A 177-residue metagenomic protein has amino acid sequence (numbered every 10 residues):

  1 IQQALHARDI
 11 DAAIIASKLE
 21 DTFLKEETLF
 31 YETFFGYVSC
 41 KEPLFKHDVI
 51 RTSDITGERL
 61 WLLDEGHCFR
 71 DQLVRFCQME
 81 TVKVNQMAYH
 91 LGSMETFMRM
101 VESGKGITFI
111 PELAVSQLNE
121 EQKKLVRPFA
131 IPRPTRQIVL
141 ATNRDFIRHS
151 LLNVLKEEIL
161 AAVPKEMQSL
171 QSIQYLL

Functional and structural regions predicted by a protein language model:
I1-Q3, Y89-M98: Short helix-initiation/N-cap motifs at beta->coil->alpha
I1-V38, E102-K105, K124-R127: Short beta-strand-centered segments that line the small-molecule binding cleft or hinge of alpha/beta clamshell
I14-F23, D71, R75, M94-K124: A ligand-binding cleft/hinge motif common to bilobed small-molecule-binding domains
A16-S17, L62, K83-S93: Short beta-strand-to-loop elements that line the ligand-binding cleft of bilobed periplasmic-binding protein-like
S17-K18, C40, P111-A114, I138 (+1 more regions): Short secondary-structure boundary segments
L24-C40, D48-T56, F129-I138: Short Pro/Gly-enriched coil loops immediately N-terminal to beta-strands
F45, R59-E80, R148-S150, K156 (+1 more regions): Secondary-structure junction motif
L60, L125-Q168: A late-sequence structural motif
